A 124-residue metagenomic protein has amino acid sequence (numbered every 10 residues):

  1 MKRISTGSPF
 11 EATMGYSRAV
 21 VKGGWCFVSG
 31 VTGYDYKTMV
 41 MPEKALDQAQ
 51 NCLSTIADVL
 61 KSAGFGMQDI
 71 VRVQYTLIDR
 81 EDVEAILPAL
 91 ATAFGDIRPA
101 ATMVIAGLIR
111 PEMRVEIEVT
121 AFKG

Functional and structural regions predicted by a protein language model:
M1-V71, L77-G124: N-terminal presequence-like segments and the immediate start of the first folded domain
